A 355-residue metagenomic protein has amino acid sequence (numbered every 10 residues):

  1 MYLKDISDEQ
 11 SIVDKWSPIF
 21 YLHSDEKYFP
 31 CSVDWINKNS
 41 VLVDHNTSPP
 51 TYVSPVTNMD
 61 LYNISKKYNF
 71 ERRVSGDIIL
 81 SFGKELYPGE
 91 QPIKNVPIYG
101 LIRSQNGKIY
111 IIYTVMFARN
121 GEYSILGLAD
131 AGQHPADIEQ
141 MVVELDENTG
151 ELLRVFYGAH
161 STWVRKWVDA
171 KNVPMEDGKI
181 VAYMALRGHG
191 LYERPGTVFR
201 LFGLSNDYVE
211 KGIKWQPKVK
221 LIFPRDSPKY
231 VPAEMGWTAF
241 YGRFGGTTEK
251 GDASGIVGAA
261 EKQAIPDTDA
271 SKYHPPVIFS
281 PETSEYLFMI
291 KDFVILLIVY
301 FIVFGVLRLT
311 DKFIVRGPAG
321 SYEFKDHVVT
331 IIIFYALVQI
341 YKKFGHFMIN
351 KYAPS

Functional and structural regions predicted by a protein language model:
M1-D137, G150-M289: A domain-level signal for the mature, folded cores of soluble proteins
K4-D8, Y28, G320, V329-I332 (+1 more regions): Non-membrane alpha-helical secondary structure
E144-N148: Short beta-strand micro-motifs enriched in acidic
I290-T310, K325-F344: Single-pass alpha-helical membrane anchors
T310-F324: Membrane-interfacial hairpin junctions
F344-S355: Juxtamembrane boundary at the C-terminal end of a transmembrane helix
